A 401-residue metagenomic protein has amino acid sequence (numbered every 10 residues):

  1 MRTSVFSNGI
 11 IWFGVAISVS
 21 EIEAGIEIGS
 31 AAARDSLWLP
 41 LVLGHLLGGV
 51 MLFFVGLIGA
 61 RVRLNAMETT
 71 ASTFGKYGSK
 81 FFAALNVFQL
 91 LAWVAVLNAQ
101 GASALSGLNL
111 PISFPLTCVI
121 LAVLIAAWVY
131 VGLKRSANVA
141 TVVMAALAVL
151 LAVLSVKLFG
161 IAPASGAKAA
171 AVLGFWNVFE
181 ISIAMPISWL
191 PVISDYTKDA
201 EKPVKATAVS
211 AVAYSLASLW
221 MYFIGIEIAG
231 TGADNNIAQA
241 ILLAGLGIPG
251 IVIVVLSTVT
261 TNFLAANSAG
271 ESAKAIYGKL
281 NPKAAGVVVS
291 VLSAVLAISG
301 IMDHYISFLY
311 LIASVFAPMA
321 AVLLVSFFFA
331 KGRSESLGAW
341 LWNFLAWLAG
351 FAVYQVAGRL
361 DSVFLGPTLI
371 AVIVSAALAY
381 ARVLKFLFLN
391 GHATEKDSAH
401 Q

Functional and structural regions predicted by a protein language model:
M1-D35, G48, G174-F179, P191 (+2 more regions): Membrane-interface "cap" regions at the ends of multi-pass membrane proteins
I11-V15, F82-V87, L108-V131, M144-S155 (+4 more regions): Transmembrane alpha-helical segments of multi-pass small-molecule transport proteins
E27-L57, G78-K80, Y214-S215, I370: Extracellular loop-to-transmembrane helix junctions
V42-F74, F81-F88, V383-F388: Juxtamembrane transmembrane-helix boundary signature
G78-L110, T258-A275: Hydrophobic transmembrane alpha-helices that form the core helical bundles of multi-pass secondary transporters
L116-L158, A169-A170, T207-Y214, L309-A321 (+1 more regions): Membrane-interface loop-to-helix entry segments
A145-V172, V178, S182-I187, G225-G230 (+1 more regions): Hydrophobic alpha-helical segments and their helix-loop junctions in multi-pass secondary transporters
A170, A320-A377, K385-Q401: C-terminal membrane-solvent junction of multi-pass transporters and transport-like membrane proteins
